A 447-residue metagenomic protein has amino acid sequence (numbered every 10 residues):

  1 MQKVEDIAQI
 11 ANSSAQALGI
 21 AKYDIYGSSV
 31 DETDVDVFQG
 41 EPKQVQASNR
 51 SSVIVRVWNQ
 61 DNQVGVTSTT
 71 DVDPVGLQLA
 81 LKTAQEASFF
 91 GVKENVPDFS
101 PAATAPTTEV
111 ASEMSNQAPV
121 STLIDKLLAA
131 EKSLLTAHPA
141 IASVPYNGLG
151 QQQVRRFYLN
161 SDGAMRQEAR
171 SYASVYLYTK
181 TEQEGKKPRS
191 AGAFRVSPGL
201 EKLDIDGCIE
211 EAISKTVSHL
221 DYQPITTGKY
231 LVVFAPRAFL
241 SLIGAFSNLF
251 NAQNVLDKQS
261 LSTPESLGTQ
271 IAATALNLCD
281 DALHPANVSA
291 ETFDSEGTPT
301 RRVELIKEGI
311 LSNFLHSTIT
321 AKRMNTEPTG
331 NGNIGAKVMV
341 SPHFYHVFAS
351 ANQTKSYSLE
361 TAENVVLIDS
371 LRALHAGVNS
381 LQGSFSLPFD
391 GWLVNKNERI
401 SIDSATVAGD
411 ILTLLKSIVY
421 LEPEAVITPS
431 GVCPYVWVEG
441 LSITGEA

Functional and structural regions predicted by a protein language model:
M1-A447: N-terminal small-residue-enriched
